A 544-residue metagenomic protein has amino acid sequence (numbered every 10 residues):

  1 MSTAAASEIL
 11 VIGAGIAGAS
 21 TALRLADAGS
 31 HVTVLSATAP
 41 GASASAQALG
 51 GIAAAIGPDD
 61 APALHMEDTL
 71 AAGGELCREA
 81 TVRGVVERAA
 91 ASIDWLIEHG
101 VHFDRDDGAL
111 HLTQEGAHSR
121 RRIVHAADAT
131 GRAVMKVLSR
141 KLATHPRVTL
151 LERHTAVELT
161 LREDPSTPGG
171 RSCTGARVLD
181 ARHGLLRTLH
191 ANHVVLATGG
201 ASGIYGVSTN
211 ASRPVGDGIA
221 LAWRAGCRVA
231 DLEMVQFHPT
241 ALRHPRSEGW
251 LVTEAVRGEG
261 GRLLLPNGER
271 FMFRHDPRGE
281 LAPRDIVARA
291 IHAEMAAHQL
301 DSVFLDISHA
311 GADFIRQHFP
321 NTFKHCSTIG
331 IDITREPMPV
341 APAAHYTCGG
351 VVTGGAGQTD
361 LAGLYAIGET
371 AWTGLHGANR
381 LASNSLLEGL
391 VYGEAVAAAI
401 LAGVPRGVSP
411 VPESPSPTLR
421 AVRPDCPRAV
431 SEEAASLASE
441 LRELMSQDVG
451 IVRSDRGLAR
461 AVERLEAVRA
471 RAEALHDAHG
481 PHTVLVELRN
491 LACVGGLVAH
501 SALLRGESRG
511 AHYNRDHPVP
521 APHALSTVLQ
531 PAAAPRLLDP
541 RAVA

Functional and structural regions predicted by a protein language model:
T3-S7, R24, A28-S30, A39-P40 (+10 more regions): Glycine- and aromatic-enriched mobile tails/lids
I9-V34: N-terminal Rossmann-like FAD-binding beta1-loop-alpha1 element of flavoenzymes
T38-L70, G74, Q236, S247-L251: Conserved N-terminal glycine-rich FAD pyrophosphate-binding loop of Rossmann-like flavoproteins
P40, L221, C227-M338, A399-P405: An anion/pyrophosphate-binding glycine-rich loop and adjacent beta-alpha core in soluble alpha-beta enzymes
C77-A90, I123-R140, L151, S208-G216 (+4 more regions): Short beta-strand to alpha-helix junction loop
E98-L185, H190, A197, G206 (+1 more regions): Conserved redox-cofactor binding core of oxidoreductases
E158-H183, T188, I331-L375, L381: FAD-site-proximal beta/loop scaffold in flavoenzymes
H193-W250, A297, N384-A395, A399: Glycine-rich loop(s) and the adjacent beta-strand/alpha-helix scaffold that form part
